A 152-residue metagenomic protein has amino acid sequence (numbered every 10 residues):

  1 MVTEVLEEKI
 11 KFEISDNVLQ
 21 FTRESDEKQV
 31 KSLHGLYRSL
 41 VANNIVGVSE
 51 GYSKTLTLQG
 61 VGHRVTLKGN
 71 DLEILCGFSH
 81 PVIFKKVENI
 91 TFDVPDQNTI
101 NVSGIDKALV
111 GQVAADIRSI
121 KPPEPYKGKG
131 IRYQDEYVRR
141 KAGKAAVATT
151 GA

Functional and structural regions predicted by a protein language model:
M1-A152: Ribosome-associated RNA-binding proteins
